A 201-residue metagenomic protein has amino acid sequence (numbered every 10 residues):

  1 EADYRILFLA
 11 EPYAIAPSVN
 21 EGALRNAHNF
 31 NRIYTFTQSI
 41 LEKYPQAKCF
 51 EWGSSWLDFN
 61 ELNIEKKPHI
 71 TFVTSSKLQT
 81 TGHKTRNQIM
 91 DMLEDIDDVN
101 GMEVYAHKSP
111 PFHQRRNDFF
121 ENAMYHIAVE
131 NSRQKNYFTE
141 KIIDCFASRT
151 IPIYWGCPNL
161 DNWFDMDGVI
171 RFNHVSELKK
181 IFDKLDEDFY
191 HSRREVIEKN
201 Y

Functional and structural regions predicted by a protein language model:
E1-L9, Y13, S18-Y105, S109-A128 (+1 more regions): Pol beta-like nucleotidyltransferase catalytic core
